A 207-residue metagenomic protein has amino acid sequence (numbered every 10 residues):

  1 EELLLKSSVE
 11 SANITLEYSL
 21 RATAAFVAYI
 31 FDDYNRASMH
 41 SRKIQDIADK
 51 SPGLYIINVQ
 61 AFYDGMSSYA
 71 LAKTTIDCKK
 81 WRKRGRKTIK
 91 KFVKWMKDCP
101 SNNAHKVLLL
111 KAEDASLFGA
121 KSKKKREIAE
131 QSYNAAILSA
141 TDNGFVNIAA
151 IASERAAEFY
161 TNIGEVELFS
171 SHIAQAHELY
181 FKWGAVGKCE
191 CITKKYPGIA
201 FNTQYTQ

Functional and structural regions predicted by a protein language model:
E1-W183, K188-N202: Helix-coil-helix junctions within alpha-helical repeat/solenoid scaffolds
T206-Q207: PAS-family sensory modules
